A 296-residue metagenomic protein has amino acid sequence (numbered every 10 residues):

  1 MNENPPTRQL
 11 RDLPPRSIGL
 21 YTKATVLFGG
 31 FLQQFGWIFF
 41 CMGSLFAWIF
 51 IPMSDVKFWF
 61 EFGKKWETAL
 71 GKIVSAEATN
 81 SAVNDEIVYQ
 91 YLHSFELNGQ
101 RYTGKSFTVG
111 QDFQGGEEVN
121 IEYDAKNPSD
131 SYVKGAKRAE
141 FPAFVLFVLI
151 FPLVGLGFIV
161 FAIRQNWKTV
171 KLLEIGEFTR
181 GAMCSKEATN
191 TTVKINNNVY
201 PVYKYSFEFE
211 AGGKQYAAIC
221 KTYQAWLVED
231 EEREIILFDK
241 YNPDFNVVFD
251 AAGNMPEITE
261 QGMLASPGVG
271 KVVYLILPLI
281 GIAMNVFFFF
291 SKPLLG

Functional and structural regions predicted by a protein language model:
N2-K64, Y132-E174, E257-G296: Alpha-helical transmembrane spans
E61-K65, Y102, D112-Q114, E174-I175 (+3 more regions): Extended intrinsically disordered, low-complexity coil regions enriched in Ser, Thr, Gly, Ala and often Pro
K64-S81, I175-T191: Structural detector for short beta-strands of small beta-barrel domains
W66-T68, R101, E118, G176-F178 (+1 more regions): Intrinsic-disorder/low-complexity, polar/charged segments enriched in Ser/Thr/Lys/Arg/Asp/Glu/Gln
V83, E96-K105, E210-Y216: Short, cysteine-centered beta-strand-loop-beta hairpins and adjacent loop/turn segments enriched in charged/polar
Y89-H93, G181-A225: Acidic, Ser/Thr-rich low-complexity segments on the non-lumenal side of membrane proteins
G104-V133, A225-T259: Extended, hydrophilic extramembrane loops/domains of integral membrane proteins
